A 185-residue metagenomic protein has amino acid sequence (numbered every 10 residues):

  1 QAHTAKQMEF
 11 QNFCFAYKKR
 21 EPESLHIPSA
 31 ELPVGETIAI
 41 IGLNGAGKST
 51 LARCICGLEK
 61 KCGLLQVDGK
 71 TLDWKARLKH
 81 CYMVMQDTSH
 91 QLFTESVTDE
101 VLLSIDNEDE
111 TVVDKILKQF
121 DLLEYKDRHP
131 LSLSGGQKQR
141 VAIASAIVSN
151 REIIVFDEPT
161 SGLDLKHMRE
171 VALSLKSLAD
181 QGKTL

Functional and structural regions predicted by a protein language model:
I41-L43: The feature captures the beta-strand-to-loop junction immediately N-terminal to the Walker
C56: Helix-to-loop junction immediately C-terminal to a conserved catalytic motif
E110-Y125: Conserved ABC ATPase "signature" region
H129-L133, Q137: Conserved ABC ATPase signature
I143-A144: Hydrophobic anchor residue at the start of the ABC signature
I154-E158: Catalytic Walker B motif of ABC-type/P-loop ATPase nucleotide-binding domains
D164: ABC-family nucleotide-binding domains
